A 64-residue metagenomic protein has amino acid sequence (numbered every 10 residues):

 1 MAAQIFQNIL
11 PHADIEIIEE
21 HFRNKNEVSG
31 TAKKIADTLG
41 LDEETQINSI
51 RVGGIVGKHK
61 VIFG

Functional and structural regions predicted by a protein language model:
M1-D14: N-terminal Rossmann-like NAD(P) cofactor-binding subdomain of oxidoreductases, focused on the glycine-rich
P11-G64: C-terminal substrate-binding/catalytic lobe of Rossmann-fold NAD(P)-dependent oxidoreductases
